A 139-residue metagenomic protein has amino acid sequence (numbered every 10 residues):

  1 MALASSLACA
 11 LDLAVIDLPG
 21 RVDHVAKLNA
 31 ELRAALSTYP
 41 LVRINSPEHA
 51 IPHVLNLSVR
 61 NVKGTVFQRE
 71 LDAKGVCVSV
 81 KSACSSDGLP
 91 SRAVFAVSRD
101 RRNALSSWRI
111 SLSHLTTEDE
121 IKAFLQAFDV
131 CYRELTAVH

Functional and structural regions predicted by a protein language model:
M1-H139: Pyridoxal 5′-phosphate
